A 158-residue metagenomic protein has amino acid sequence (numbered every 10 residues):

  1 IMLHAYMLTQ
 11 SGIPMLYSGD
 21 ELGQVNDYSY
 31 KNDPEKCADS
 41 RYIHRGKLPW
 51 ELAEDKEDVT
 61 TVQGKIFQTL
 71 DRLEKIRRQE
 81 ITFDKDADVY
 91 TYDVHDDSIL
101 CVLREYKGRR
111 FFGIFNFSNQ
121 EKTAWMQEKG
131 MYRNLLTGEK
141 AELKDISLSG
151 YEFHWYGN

Functional and structural regions predicted by a protein language model:
I1-F111, F117-W125, K129: Loop/helix patches that line or flank the sugar-binding groove of alpha-linked glycan CAZymes
T9-S11, G138, K144-D145: Short acidic, Pro/Gly- and aromatic-enriched capping/linker segments at domain boundaries
W50, T137, N158: Active-site donor-binding loop signature of nucleotide-sugar glycosyltransferases
L103, N134, G157-N158: A general secondary-structure boundary signal
Y106, L136, S149: Short, ordered coil/turn segments that flank beta-strands lining enzyme active or ligand-binding pockets
G113-F115, M126, A141-S147: Short amphipathic beta-strand/extended segments with alternating polar/hydrophobic composition
Q127-E139: Solvent-exposed beta-hairpin/edge-strand motifs
E142-N158: C-terminal beta-strand-rich structural cap/linker in extracellular carbohydrate-active enzymes
